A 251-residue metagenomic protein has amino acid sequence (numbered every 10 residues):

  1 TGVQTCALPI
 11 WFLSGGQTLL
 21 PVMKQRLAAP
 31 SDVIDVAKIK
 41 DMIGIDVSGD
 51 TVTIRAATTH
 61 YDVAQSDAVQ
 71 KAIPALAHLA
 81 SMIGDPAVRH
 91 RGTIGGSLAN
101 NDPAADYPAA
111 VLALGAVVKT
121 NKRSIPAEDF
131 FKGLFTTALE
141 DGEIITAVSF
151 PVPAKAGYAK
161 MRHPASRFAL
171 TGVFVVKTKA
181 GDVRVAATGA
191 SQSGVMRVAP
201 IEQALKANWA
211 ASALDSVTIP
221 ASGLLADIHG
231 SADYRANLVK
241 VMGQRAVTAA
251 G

Functional and structural regions predicted by a protein language model:
T1-T5: Positively charged, low-complexity/disordered segments
A7-G251: C-terminal structural segment of proteins
